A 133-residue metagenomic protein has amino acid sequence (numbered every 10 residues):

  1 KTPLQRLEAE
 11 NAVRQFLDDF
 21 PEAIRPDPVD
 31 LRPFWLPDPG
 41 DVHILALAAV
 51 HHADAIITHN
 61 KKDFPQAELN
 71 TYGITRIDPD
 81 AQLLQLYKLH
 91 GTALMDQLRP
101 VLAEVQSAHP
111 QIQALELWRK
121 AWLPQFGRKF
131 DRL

Functional and structural regions predicted by a protein language model:
K1-A9: A short secondary-structure junction motif
T2, D30, F34, L84-Y87: Residues at structural and domain junctions
A9, F16, H43-I44, D78: Catalytic cores of nucleotide-enabled group-transfer and carboxylate-activating enzymes in metabolic and assembly-line
A12-Q15, H51: Short alpha-helical scaffold segments that flank and stabilize functional sites
F16-F20, Y72-I74: Short, mixed-charge aromatic SLiMs
F20-A55, V105-E116, K120-L133: Active-site neighborhoods of divalent-metal-dependent phosphate/nucleic-acid chemistry enzymes
K61-L133: Acidic, PIN/NYN-like endoribonuclease modules and their adjacent C-terminal/linker elements
